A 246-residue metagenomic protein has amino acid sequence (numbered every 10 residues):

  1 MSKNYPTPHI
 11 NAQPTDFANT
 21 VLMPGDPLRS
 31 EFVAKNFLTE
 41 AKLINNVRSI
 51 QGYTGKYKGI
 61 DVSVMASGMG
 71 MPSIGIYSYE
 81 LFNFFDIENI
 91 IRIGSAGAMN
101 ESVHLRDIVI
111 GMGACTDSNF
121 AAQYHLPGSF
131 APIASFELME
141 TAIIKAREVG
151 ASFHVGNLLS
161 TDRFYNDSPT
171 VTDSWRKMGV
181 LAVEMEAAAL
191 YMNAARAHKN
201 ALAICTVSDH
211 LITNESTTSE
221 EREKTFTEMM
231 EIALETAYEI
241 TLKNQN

Functional and structural regions predicted by a protein language model:
M1-E137: Metabolite-binding pocket within alpha/beta catalytic cores that recognizes anionic/polar moieties
T39-N46, G150-G156, T241-N246: Flexible, glycine/charged-enriched surface loops at secondary-structure junctions
A66, S95, M112-A114, A142 (+2 more regions): Short, structured patches in soluble enzyme cores that scaffold and shape functional sites
S129-M178: Active-site rim beta-loop-alpha module in soluble metabolic enzymes
T141-V149, N193, I232-K243: Generic non-transmembrane alpha-helical segments
P169-S208: A C-terminal functional module that forms or caps the active site or interfaces directly with catalytic machinery
L211-N246: His/Asp/Glu-rich mid-to-C-terminal helical/loop segments that flank catalytic regions of hydrolases
